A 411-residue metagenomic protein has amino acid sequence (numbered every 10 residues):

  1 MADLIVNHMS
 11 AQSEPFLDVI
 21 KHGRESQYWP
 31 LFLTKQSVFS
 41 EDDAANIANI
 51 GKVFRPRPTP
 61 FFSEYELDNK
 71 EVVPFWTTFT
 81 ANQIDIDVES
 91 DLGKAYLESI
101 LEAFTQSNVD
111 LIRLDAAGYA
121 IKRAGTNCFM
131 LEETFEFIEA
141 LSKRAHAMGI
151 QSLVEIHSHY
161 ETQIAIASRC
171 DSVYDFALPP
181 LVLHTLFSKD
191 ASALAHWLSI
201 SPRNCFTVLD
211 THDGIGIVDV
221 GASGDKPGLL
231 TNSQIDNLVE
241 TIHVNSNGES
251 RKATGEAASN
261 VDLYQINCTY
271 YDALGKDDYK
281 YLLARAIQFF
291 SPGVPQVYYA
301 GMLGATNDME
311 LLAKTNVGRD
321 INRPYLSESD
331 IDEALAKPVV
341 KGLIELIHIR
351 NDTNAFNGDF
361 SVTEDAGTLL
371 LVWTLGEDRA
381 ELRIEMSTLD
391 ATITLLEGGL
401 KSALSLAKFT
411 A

Functional and structural regions predicted by a protein language model:
M1-A411: Active-site and adjacent substrate-binding regions of carbohydrate-active enzymes
